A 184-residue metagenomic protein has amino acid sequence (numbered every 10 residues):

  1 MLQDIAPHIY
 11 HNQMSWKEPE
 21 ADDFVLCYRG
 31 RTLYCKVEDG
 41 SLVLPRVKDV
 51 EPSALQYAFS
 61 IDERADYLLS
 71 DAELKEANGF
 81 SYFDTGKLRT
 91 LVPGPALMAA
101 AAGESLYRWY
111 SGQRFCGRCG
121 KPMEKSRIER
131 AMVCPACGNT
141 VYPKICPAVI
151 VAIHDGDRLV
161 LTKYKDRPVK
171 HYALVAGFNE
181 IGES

Functional and structural regions predicted by a protein language model:
M1-G94: N-terminal alpha-helical interaction blocks
E18-D39, A99-C119, G182: Short N-terminal secondary-structure initiator segments
C27, F59-S60, L68-S70, E124 (+3 more regions): Residues in well-ordered beta-strands of folded domains
P93-A99, V169-H171: Short N-terminal helix-initiation segments at or just after the protein's N-terminus
A100-A101, S105-V149: Acidic, metal-coordinating catalytic segment for phosphate/diphosphate chemistry, firing primarily on the Nudix
M132-L174: N-terminal strand-loop-strand
A173-S184: The catalytic Nudix box helix
